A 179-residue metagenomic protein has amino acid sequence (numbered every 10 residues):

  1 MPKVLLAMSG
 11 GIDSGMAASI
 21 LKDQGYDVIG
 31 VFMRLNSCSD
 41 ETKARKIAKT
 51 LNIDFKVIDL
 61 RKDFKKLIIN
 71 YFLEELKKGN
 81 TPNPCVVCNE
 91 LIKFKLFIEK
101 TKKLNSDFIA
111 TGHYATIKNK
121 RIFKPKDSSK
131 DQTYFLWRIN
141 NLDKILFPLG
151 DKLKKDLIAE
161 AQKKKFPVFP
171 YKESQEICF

Functional and structural regions predicted by a protein language model:
M1-R138, K154-D156, Q162-K163: ATP-dependent adenylation/nucleotidyltransferase module used to activate substrates
I139-F179: Internal nucleotide-binding/catalytic subdomain
